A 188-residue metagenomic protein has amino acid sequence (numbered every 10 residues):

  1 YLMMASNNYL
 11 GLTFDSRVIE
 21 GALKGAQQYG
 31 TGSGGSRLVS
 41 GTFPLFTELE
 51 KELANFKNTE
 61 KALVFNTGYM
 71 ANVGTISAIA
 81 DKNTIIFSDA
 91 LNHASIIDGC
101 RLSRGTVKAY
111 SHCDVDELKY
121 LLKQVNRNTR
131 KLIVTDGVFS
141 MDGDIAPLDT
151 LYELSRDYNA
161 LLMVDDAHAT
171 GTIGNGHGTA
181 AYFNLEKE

Functional and structural regions predicted by a protein language model:
Y1-T31, A160: N-terminal "arm"/small-domain region of PLP-dependent enzymes with the aminotransferase-like
N8, K108, H112-V164: Active-site phosphate-binding strand-loop segment of PLP-dependent enzymes
G11-L12, V39-T42, A94, D116 (+2 more regions): Short, small-residue-enriched loops and turns at beta-alpha junctions that line or gate enzyme active sites
E20-T67: Conserved N-terminal alpha-helix of the aminotransferase class I/II PLP-enzyme fold
T75-A94: Conserved PLP-anchoring active-site segment centered on the Schiff-base-forming lysine
K82, L102-R104, Y158: Short, structured coil segments at secondary-structure junctions
Y158-N159, G178-E188: Conserved active-site segment immediately N-terminal to the catalytic lysine that forms the internal aldimine
